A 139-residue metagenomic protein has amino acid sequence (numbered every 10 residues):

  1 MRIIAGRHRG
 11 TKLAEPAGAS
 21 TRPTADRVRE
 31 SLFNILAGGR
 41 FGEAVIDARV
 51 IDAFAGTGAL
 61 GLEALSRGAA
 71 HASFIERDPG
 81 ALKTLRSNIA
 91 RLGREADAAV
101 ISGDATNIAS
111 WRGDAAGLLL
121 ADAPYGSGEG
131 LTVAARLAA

Functional and structural regions predicted by a protein language model:
M1-A139: Class I S-adenosyl-L-methionine-dependent methyltransferase catalytic core
